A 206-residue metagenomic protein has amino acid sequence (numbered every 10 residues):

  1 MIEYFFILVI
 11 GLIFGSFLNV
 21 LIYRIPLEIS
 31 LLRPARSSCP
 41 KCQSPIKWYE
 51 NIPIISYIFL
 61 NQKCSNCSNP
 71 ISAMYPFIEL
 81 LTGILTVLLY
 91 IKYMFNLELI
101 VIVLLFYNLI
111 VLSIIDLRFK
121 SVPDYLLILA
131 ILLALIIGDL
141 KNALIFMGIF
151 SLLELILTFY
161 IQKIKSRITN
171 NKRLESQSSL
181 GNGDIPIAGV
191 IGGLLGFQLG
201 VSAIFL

Functional and structural regions predicted by a protein language model:
M1-F6, R167-T169: Short, Lys/Arg-enriched, disordered terminal segments
E3-L27: N-terminal signal-anchor transmembrane alpha helix
F14-N19, T82, T86, F146-E154: Alpha-helical transmembrane segments of multipass membrane proteins
L18-M74: Membrane-proximal soluble regions of multi-pass membrane proteins
R24-L32, I91-F95, L117, T158-R167: Transmembrane helix-loop junctions in multipass membrane proteins, especially transporters and channels
Q62, S68-L140: Intramembrane alpha-helical segments
Y107-L206: Functional transmembrane core segments of multi-pass inner-membrane proteins
